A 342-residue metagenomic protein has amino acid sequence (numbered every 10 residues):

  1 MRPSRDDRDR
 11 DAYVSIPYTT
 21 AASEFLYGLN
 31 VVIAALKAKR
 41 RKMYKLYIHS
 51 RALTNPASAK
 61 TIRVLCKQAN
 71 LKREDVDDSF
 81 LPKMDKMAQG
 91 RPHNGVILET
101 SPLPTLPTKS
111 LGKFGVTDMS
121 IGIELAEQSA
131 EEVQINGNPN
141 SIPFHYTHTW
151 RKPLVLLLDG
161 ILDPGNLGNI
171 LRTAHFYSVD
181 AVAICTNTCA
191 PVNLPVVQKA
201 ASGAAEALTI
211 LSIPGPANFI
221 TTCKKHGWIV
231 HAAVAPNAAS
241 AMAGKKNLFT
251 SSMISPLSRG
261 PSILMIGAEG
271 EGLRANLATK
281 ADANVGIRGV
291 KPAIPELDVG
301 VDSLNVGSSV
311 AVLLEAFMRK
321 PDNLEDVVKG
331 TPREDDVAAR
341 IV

Functional and structural regions predicted by a protein language model:
M1-E124, E334-A339: N-terminal positively charged helical leader segments and presequences
R10-T20, Q134-P153, I254-S258: Intrinsically disordered, low-complexity acidic Ser/Thr-rich regulatory segments
L26, R73-D77, A207-F219, V285: Short acidic-hydrophobic, aromatic-tinged amphipathic segments that line or gate anion-handling sites
I33, T173-Y177, V192-A204, A275 (+1 more regions): Structured adenosyl-cofactor binding patch, chiefly the S-adenosyl-L-methionine
K45, A181, D282-A283: Well-ordered beta-strand positions
K113-H148, M242-K246: Charged, glycine/proline-rich intrinsically disordered loops and linkers
P139-K245, D326: RNA substrate-binding interface of SAM-dependent RNA methyltransferases
A232-D302: Active-site/ligand-binding-proximal alpha/beta "capping" segment
